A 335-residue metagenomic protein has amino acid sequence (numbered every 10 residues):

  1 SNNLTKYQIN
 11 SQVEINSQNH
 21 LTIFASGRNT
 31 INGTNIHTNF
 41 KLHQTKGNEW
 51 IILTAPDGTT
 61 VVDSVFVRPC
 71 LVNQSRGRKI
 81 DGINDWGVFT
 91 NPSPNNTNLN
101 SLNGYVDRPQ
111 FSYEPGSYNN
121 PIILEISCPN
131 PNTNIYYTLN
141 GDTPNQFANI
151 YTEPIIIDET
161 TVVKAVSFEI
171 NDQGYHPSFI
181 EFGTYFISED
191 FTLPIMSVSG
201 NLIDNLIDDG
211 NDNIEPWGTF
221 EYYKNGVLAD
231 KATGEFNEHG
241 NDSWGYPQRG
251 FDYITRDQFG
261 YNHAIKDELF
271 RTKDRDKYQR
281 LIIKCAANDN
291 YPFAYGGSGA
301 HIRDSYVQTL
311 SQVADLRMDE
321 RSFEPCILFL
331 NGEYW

Functional and structural regions predicted by a protein language model:
N2-L4, T54-P56, N331: Short edge-strand/loop segments of extracellular domains
N3, Q8-S17, T22-I23, C70-N237 (+1 more regions): Short, compositionally stereotyped local motifs that mark structural "simplifiers"
N10-E14, K41-L42, C326: Short, surface-exposed secondary-structure edge patches
S17-V61: Secretome/extracellular-domain signature
F24, T54, K79-G82, T309-A314: Structured segments of extracytoplasmic/periplasmic soluble domains in secreted or envelope-associated proteins
R28-N29, G58, P131, D142 (+4 more regions): Short, glycine-/Ser/Thr-/acidic-enriched flexible segments
V198, N205-W335: Conserved ATP-binding subdomain of kinase catalytic cores across diverse folds
